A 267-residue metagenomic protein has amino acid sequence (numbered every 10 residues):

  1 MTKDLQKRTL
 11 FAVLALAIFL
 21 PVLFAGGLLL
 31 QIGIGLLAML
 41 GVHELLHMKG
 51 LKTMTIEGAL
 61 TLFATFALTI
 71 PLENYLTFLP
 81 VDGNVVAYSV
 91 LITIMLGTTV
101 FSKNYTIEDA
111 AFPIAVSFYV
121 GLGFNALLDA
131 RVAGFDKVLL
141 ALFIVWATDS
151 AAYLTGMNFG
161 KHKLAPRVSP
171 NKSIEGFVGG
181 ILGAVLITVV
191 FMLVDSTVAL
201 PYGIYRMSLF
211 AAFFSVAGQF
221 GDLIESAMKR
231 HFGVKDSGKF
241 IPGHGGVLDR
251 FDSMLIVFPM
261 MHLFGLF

Functional and structural regions predicted by a protein language model:
M1-S173, F177-A212: Membrane-embedded alpha-helical bundles of polytopic integral membrane proteins
K7, R230-D252: Interfacial loop-to-transmembrane junctions
T9, L45, S150, L223-S226 (+1 more regions): Generic detector of well-ordered alpha-helical packing
A17-I18, G238, L255-I256: Hydrophobic alpha-helical transmembrane segments of integral membrane proteins, especially lipid-exposed positions
A147-M157, G218-R230: Short helical (or helix-break) motifs at transmembrane helix termini and adjacent helical loops in multi-pass membrane
S215-F220, V247-L255: Hydrophobic transmembrane alpha-helical segments of multi-pass transport and channel proteins
M228-K229, D252-M261: C-terminal transmembrane helix pair
H262-F267: Juxtamembrane boundary at the C-terminal end of a transmembrane helix
